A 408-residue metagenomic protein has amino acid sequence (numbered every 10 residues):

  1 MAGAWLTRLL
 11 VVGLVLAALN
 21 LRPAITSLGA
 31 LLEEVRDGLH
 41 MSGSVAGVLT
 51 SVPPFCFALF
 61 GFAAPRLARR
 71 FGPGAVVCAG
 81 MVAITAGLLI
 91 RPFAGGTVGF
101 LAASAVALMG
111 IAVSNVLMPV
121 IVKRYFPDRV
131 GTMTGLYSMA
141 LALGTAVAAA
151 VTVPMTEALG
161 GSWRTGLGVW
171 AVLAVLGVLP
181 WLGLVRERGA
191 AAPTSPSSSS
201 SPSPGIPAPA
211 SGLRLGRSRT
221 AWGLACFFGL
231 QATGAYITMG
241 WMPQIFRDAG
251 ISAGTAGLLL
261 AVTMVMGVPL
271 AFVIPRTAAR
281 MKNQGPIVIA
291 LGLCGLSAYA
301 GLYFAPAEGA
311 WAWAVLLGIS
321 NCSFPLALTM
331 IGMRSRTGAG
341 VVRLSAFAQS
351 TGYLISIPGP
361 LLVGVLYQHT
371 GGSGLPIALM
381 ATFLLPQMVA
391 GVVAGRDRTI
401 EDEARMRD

Functional and structural regions predicted by a protein language model:
M1-A4, R186-L224, D408: Juxtamembrane intracellular "pre-TM" segments in multi-pass secondary transporters
L28-G29, R219-V262, G267-P269: Extracytoplasmic gate region of multi-pass secondary transporters
H40, G72, F93-V98, P127 (+3 more regions): Helix-breaking motifs and short loop linkers at transmembrane-helix boundaries and internal kinks in secondary membrane
L59-V98: Conserved MFS/SLC helix-loop-helix module at the cytosolic interface between two early adjacent transmembrane helices
A103-L141: Cytoplasmic helix-loop-helix junction between adjacent transmembrane helices in 12-TM secondary transporters
D128-R129, L136-G189: Helix-loop-helix hairpin linking two adjacent transmembrane segments in secondary transporters
Q284-A327: C-terminal transmembrane helical hairpin of 12-TM major facilitator-type secondary transporters
S335-S373, M380: A late C-terminal transmembrane helix in Major Facilitator Superfamily
